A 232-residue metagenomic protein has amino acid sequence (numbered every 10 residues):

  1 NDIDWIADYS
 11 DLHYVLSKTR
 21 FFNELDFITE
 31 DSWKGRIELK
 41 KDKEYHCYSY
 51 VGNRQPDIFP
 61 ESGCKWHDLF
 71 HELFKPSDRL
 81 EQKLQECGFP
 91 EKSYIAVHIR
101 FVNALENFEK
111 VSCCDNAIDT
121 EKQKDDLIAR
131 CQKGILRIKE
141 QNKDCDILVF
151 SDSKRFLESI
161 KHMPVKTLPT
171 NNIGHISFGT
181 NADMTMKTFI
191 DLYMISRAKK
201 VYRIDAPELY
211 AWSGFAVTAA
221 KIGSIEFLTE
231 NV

Functional and structural regions predicted by a protein language model:
N1, D146-K154, D205-A206, E230-V232: Acidic carboxylate-rich catalytic motifs and surrounding loops in phosphoryl-/glycosyl-chemistry enzymes
N1-D125: Secretory-pathway glycan-assembly enzymes, especially type II membrane glycosyltransferases that use nucleotide-sugar
Y9-R20, R155-V165, A216-K221: Short, aromatic/basic amphipathic alpha-helical patches
Y94-I95, D146, K200: Structural motif
H98-L105, V111, I128-N181: Catalytic donor nucleotide-activated moiety binding site of glycosyltransferases and closely related
L105-Q123, I176-T185, E208-S213: Short, flexible/disordered intra-domain loops and linkers
I118-R137, K187: Well-ordered, non-membrane alpha-helical segments in soluble/globular domains
M186-V232: A donor-sugar binding/catalytic signature common to diverse glycosyltransferases and related nucleotide-sugar
